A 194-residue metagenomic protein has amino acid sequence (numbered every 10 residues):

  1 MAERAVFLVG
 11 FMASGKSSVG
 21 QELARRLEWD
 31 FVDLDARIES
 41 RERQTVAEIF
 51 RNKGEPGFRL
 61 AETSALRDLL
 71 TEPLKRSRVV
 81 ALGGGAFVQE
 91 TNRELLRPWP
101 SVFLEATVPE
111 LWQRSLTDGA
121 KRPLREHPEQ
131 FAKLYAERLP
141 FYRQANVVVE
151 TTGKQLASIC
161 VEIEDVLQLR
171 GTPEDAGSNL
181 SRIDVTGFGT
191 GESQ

Functional and structural regions predicted by a protein language model:
A2-E3, E22, R26, S77 (+1 more regions): NTP-dependent small-molecule kinase module
L8: Hydrophobic anchor at the beta1->P-loop junction of P-loop NTPases
F11: P-loop (Walker A) phosphate-binding loop of NTP-binding proteins
S17: Walker A/P-loop
L34-L95, F141: ATP-dependent small-molecule kinase phosphotransfer cores that center on conserved nucleotide phosphate-binding segments
G83-F87, T107-P109, K154-Q155: Short glycine-rich anion-binding loops that position phosphate/pyrophosphate groups of nucleotides and phosphorylated
P98-P140: A glycine- and Lys/Arg-enriched "phosphate-lid" helix/loop adjacent to the NTP-binding pocket of small-molecule kinases
